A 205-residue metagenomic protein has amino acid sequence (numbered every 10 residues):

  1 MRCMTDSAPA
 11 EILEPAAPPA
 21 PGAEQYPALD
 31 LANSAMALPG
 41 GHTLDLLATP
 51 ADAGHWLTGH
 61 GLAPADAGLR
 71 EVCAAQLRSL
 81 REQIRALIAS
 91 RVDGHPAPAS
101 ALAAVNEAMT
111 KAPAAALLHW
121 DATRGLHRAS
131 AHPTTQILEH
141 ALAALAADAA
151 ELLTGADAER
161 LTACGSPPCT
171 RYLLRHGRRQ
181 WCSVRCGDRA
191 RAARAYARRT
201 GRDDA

Functional and structural regions predicted by a protein language model:
M1-A163, P167, Y172, R202-A205: Short helix-coil boundary/hinge micro-motifs
R78, E82, C186-R191: Short alpha-helical segments used as structural interaction elements across diverse proteins
G177-D188: Cysteine-rich micro-motifs
R191-R202: Short metal-binding segments enriched for Cys and/or His
